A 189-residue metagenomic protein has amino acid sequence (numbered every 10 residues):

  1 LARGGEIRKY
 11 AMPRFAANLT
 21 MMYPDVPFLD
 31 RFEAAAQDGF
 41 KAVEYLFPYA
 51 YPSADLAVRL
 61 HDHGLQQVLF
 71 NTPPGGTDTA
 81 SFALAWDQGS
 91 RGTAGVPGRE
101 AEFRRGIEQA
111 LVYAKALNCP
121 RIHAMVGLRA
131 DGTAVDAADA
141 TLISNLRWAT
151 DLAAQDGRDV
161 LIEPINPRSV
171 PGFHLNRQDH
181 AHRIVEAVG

Functional and structural regions predicted by a protein language model:
G4-K115, R147, E186: N-terminal pre-domain/capping segments
W86-G189: Active-site acidic/histidine proton-transfer and metal-coordination neighborhood in alpha/beta enzyme cores
